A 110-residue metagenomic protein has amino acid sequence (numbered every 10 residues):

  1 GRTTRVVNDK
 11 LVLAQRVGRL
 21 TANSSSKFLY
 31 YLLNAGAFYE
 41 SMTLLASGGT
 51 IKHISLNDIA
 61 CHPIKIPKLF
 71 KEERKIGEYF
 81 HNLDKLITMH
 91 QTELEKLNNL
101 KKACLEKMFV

Functional and structural regions predicted by a protein language model:
G1-V110: Feature detects amphipathic, helix-rich regulatory segments
